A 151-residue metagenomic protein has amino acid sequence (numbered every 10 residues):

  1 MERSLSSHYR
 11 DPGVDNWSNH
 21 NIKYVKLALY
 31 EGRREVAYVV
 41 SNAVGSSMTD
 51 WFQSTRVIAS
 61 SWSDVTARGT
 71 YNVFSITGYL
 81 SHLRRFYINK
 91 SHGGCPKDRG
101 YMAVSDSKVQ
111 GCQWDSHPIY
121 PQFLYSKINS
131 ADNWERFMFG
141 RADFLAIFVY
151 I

Functional and structural regions predicted by a protein language model:
M1-I151: Mature extracellular or lumenal effector domains of secreted proteins and single-pass membrane receptors/adhesion
